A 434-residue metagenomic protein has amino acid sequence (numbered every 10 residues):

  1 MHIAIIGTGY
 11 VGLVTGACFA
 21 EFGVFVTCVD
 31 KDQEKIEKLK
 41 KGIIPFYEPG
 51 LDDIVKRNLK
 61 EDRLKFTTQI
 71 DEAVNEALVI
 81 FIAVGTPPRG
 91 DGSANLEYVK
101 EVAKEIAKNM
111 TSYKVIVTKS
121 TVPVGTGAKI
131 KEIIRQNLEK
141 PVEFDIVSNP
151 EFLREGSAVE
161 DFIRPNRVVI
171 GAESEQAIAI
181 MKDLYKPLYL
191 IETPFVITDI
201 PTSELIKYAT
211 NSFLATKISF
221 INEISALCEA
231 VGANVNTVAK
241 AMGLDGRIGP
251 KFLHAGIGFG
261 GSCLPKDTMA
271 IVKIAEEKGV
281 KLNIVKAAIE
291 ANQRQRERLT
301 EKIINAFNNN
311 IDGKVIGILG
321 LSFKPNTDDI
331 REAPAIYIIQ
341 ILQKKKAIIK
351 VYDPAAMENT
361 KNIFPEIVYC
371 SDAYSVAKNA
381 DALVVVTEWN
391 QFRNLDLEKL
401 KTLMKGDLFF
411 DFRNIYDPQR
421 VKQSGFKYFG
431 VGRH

Functional and structural regions predicted by a protein language model:
M1-H434: Structural/interface elements that position substrates and couple domains in central-metabolism enzymes
